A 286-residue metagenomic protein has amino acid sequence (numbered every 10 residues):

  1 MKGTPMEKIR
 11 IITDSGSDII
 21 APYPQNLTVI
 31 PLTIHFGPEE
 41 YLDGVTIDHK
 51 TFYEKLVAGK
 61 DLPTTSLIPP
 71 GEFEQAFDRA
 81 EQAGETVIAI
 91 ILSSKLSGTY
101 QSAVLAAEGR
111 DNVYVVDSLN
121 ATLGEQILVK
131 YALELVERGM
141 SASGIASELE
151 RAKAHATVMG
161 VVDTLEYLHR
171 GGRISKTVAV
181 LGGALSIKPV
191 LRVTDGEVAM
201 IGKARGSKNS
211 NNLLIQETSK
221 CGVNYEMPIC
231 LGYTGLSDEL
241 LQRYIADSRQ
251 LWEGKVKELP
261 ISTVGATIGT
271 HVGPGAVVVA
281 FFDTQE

Functional and structural regions predicted by a protein language model:
G3-I9, G16-P24, T28-T33, P38-E39 (+2 more regions): Mixed-charge interfacial surface used for oligomerization/domain docking and macromolecular partner engagement
I12-T13, A89-S93, D117, A280: Short beta-strand segments
Y41-G109: Class I S-adenosyl-L-methionine
L67, D117-L119: Short beta->alpha junction loops
